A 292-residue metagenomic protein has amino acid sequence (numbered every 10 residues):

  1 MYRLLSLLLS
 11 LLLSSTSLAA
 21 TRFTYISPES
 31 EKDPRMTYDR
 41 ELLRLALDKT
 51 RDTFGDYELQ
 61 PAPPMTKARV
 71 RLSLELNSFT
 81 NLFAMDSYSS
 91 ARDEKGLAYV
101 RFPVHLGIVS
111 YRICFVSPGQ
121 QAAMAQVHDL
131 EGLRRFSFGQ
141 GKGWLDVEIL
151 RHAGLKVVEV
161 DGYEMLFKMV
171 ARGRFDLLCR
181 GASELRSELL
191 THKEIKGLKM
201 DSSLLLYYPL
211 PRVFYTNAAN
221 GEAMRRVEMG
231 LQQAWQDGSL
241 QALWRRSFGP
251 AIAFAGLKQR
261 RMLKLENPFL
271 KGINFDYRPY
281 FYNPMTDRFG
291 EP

Functional and structural regions predicted by a protein language model:
A20-K95, V227: Extracytoplasmic small-molecule ligand-binding "clamshell" domains of the periplasmic binding protein/Venus flytrap
T21-M36, A125-G143, D176-L177: Short loop->beta-strand "edge-of-pocket" segments that line small-molecule binding or catalytic clefts across diverse
Y25-E29, I108-I113, L190-E228, P250-G272 (+1 more regions): Periplasmic-binding protein-like
R40-R51, P118-Q120, P209-I252, F275-Y277: Extended ligand-binding regions for polar small-molecule ligands
P61-L82, H152-A153, E164-S183: Short helices/loops that flank or line small-molecule/ion binding pockets
E75, L82-G96, L177-G197, L205: A ligand-binding cleft/hinge motif common to bilobed small-molecule-binding domains
F102-E148: A conserved helix-loop-strand patch within extracytoplasmic ligand-binding domains of the periplasmic binding
G141, L145-H152, L231-P292: Ligand-binding clefts/hinges and TM-proximal coupling segments of bilobed small-molecule sensing domains
